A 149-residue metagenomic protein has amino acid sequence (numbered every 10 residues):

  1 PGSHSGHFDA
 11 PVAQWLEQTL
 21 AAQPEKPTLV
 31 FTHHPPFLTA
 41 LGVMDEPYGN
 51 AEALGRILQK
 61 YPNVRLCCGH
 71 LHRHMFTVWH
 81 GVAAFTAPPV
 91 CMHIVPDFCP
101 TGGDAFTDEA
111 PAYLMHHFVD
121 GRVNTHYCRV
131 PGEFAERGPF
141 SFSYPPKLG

Functional and structural regions predicted by a protein language model:
P1-S3: Short glycine/proline- and acidic residue-enriched helix-loop micro-motifs that form flexible lids or anion-recognition
S5-F85, S143-P145: His/acidic metal-ligating clusters that form di-metal
I57, V78-G149: Binuclear metal-dependent phosphoesterase catalytic core
